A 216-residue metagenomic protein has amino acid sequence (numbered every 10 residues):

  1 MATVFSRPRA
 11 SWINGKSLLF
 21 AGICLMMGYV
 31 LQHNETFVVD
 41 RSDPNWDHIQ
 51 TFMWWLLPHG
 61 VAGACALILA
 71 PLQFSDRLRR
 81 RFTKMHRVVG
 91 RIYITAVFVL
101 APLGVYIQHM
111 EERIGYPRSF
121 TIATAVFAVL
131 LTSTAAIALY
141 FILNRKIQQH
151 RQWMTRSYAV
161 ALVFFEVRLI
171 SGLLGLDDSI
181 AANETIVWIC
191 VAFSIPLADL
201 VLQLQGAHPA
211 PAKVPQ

Functional and structural regions predicted by a protein language model:
M1-Q216: Alpha-helical membrane insertion/targeting regions
